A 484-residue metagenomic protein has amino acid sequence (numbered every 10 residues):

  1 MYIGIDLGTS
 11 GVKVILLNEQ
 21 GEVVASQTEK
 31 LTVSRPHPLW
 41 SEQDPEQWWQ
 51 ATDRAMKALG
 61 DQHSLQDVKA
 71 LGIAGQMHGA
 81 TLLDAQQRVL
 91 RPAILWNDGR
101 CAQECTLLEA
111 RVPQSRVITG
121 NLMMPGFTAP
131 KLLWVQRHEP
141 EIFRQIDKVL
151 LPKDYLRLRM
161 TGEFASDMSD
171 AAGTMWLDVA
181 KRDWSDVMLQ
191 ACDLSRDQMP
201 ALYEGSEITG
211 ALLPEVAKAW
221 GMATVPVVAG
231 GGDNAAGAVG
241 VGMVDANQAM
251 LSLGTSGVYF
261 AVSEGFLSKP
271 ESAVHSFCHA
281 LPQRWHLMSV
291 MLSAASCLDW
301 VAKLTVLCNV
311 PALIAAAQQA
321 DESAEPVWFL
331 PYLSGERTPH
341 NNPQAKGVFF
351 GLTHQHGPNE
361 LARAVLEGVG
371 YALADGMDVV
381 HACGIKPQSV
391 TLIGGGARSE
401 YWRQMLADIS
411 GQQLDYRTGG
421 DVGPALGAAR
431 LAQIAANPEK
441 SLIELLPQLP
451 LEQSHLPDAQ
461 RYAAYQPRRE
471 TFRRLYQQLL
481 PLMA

Functional and structural regions predicted by a protein language model:
M1-R91, Q145, A217-A229, S410-L414 (+3 more regions): N-terminal glycine/serine-rich phosphate-binding loop of ATP-dependent small-molecule kinases, especially carbohydrate
I3-G4, L108-L122, G126-F127, L133-A165 (+3 more regions): Active-site core segments that coordinate phosphate-bearing ligands/cofactors across diverse enzyme families
V14-L16, G21, L71, D98 (+4 more regions): Conserved small-residue
K57-W96, N121-G126, R157-D178, A201-E204 (+1 more regions): Short beta-strand-loop/turn "lid" adjacent to the catalytic site in phosphate-handling enzymes
Q62-L65, A74, F143, R196 (+2 more regions): Alpha-helix termination/capping residues and helix-transition junctions
C192-E204: A conserved helix-loop-beta module that forms one wall/lid of the active-site cleft in ATP-utilizing catalytic domains
